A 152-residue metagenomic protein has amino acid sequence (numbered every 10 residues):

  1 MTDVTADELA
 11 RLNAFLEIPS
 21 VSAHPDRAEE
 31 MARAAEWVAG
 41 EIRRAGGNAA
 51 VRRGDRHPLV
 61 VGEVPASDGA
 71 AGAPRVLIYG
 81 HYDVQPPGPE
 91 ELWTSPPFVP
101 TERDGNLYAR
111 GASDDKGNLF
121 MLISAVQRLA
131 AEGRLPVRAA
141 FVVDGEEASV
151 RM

Functional and structural regions predicted by a protein language model:
M1-A112, R128-A139: Acidic/His- and Gly-rich active-site-bordering loop/insert found across diverse amide/peptide-bond hydrolases
S113-M152: Acidic/histidine-rich catalytic neighborhood of metal-dependent amide-processing enzymes
